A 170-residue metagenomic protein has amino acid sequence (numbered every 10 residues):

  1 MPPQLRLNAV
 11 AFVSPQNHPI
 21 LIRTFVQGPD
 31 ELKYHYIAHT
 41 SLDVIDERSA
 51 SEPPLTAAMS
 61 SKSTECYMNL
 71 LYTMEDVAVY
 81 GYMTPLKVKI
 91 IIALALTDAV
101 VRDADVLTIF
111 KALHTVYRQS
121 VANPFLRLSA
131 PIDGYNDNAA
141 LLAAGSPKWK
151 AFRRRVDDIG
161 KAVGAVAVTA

Functional and structural regions predicted by a protein language model:
M1-N8, I20-A170: Acidic, low-complexity cytosolic segments
S14: Short, acidic, Ser/Thr-enriched surface-loop or helix-capping motifs
